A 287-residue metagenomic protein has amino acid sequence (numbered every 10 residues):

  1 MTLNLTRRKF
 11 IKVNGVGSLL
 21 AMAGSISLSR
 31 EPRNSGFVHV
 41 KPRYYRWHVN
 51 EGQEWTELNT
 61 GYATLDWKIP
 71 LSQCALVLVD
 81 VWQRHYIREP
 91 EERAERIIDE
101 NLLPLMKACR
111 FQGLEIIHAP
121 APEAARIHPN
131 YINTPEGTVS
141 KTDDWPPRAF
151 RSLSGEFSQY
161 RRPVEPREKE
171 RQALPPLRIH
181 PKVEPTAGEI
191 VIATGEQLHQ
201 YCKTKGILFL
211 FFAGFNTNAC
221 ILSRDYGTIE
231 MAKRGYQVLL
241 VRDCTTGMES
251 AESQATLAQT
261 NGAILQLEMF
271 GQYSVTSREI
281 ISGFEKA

Functional and structural regions predicted by a protein language model:
T2-L3, K9-S29: N-terminal export signals
R7-R8, R110: Short, cationic motifs built from Arg/Lys/His that form the positively charged side of catalytic pockets
N14, P120, R242: Glycine-rich, histidine-containing beta strand-loop boundary motifs that form or position
L28-A75, R88, E92-A94, L103-K107 (+3 more regions): Active-site-adjacent betaalpha module
V79: Active-site flanking residues adjacent to catalytic metal/cofactor-binding acidic residues
W82-I87: Short acidic, Gly/Ser-rich segments with clustered Asp/Glu that frequently serve as metal-coordination loops in enzyme
I98: Aromatic/His-enriched, Gly/Pro-containing loop or helix-boundary segments that lie immediately adjacent to catalytic
I116: Active-/binding-site microenvironments in catalytic and ligand-binding cores
